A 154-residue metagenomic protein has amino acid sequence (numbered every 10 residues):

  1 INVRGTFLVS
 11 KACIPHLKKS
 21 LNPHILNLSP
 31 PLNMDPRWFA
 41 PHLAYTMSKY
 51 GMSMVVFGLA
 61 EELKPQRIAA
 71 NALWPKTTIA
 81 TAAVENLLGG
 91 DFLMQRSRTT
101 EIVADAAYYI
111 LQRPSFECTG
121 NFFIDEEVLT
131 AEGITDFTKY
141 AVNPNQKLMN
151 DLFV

Functional and structural regions predicted by a protein language model:
F7, I14, K18-P65, T77-T78: Catalytic loop of short-chain dehydrogenase/reductase
L8, M54, E101, D105: Short, contiguous clusters of charged residues that form electrostatic/catalytic patches at enzyme active sites, used
L26, Q66-N71, N121: Rossmann-like NAD(H)/NADP(H) cofactor-binding core
P30, L88-G89: A generic structural signal for secondary-structure junctions that act as hinges or helix/strand caps at the edges
P36-R37, L73-L88: Short beta-loop-alpha junction of Rossmann-like oxidoreductase domains
P41-L43, G89-L93: Short glycine-enriched, charge-decorated loop/helix-capping segments at active-site entrances that position
A72-L73, D91-V154: C-terminal helical subdomain
